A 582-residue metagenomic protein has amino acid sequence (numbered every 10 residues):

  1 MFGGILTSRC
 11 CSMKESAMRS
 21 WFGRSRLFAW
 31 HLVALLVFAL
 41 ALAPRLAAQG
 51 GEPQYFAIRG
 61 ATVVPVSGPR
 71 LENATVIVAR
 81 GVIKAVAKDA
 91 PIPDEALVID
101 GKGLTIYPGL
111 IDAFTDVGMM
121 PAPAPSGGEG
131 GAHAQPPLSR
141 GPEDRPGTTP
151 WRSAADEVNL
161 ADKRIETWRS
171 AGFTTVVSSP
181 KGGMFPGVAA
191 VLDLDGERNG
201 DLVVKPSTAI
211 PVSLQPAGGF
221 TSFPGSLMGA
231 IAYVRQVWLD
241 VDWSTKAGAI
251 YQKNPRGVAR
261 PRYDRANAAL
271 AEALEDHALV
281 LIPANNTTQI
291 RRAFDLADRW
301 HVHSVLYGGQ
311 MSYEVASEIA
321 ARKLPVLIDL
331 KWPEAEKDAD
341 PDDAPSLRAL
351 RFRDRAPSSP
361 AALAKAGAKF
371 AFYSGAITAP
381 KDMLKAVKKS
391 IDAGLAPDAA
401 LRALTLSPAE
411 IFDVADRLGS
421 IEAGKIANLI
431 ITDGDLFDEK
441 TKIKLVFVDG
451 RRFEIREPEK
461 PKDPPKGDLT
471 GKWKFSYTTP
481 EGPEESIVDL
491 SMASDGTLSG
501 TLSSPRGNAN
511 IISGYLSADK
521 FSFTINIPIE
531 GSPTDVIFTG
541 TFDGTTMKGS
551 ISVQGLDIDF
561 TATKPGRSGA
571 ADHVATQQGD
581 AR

Functional and structural regions predicted by a protein language model:
A29-R45: Bacterial N-terminal signal peptides
Q49-P53, A361-K365, I431, F437 (+2 more regions): Extracellular/periplasmic ectodomains of large secreted or surface enzymes and adhesion receptors
G50, Q54, V63, S67-G109 (+1 more regions): Histidine-rich, glycine-flanked metal-binding segment
G50, Y55, V63-T75, K88 (+4 more regions): Acidic, glycine-enriched loop/beta-strand segments at the rims of small-molecule binding/catalytic pockets
F56, I92-A155, S170: Replace "His-x-His-based motif
A122-P123, G130-E143, W151, L279 (+1 more regions): His/Asp/Glu-enriched, well-ordered alpha-helical/loop segment that forms or immediately abuts the divalent-metal
A161-M311, K442, V448, I455-R456: Polyanionic/metal-chelating signatures
G467-D543, K548-P565: Central antiparallel beta-sheet cores of small beta-barrel/beta-sandwich binding domains
